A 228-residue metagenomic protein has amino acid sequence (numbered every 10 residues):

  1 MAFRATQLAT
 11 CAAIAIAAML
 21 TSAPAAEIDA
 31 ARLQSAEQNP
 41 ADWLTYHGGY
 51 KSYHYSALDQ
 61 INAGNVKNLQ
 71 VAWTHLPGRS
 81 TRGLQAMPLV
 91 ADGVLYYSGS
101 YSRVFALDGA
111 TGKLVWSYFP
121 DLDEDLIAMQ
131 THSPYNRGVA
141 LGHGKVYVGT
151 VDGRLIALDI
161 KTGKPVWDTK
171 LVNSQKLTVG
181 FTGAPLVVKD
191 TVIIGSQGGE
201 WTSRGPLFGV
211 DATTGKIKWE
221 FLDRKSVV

Functional and structural regions predicted by a protein language model:
A9-T21: Bacterial N-terminal signal peptides
I28-V71: Blade/loop signatures of beta-propeller domains
W43-H47, G83-R103, A128-R154, G180-R204: Repeat-blade elements of multi-bladed beta-propeller folds
L58-N68, G99-D121: Beta-propeller domains
A72, K113-S117, K164-D168, K218-W219: A structural motif specific to WD40 beta-propellers
H75-M87, S117-A140, D168-A184, W201 (+1 more regions): Extracytoplasmic beta-rich repeat domains
D108-T111, D159-T162, A212-T214: Short loop/turn segments that connect beta-strands within beta-propeller blades
